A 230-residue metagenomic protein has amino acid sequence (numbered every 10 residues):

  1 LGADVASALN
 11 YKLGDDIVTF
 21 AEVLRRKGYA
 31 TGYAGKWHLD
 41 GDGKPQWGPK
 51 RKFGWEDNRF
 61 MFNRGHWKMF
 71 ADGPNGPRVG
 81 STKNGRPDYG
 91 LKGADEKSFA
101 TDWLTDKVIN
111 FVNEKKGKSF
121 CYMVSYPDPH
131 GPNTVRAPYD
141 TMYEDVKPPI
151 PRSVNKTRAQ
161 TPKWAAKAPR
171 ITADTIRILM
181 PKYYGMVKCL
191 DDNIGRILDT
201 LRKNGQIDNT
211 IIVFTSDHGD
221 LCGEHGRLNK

Functional and structural regions predicted by a protein language model:
L1-K97, A137, L228-N229: Catalytic-site neighborhoods of secreted/periplasmic enzymes that process anionic sulfate/phosphate groups
N63-K230: Active-site-proximal cap/lid insertion segments
